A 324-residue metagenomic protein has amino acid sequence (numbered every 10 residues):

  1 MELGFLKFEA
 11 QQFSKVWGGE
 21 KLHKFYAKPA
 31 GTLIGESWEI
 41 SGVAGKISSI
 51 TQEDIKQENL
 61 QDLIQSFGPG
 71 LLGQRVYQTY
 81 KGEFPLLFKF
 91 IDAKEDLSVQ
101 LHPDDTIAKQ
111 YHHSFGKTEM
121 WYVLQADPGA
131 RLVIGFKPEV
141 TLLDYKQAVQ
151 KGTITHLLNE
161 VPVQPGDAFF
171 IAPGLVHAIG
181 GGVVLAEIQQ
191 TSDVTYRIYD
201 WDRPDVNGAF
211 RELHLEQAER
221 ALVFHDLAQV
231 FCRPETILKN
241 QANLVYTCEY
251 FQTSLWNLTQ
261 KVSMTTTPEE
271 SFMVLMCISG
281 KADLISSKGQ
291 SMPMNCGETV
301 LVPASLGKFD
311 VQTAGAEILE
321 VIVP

Functional and structural regions predicted by a protein language model:
M1-V140, D200-Q229, T253: Transition-metal
V43, I55, G181-V184, Q190-G208 (+3 more regions): Non-heme Fe(II)/2-oxoglutarate
K81-E83, I91-D96, D105, A126-G129 (+3 more regions): Ligand-binding loop in jelly-roll beta-barrel domains
F88-K89, L97, E119-Y122, E160-V161 (+4 more regions): His/acidic/aromatic-lined binding-pocket segments of jelly-roll/cupin-type domains and related regulatory beta-sandwich
E139-K151, E270-K281: Short, basic/aromatic beta-hairpin or loop at an interaction surface
A148-Y196: Loop-centered beta-sheet repeat module
L157-F170, V184, S286-L306: Short acidic-glycine-tyrosine-enriched beta hairpin
P234-E298: Acidic/His-leaning functional-site neighborhoods
